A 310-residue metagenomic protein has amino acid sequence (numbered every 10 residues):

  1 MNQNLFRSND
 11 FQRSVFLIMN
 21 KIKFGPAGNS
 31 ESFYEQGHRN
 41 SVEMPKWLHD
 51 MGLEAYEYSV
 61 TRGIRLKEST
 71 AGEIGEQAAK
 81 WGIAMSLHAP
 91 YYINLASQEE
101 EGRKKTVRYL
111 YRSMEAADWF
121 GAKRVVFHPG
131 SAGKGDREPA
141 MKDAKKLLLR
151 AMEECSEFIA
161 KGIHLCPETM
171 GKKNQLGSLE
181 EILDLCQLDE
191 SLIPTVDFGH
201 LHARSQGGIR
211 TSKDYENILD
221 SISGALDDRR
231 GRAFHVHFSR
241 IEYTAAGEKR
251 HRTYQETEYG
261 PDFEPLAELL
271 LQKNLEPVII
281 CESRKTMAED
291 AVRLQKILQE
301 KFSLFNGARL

Functional and structural regions predicted by a protein language model:
L5-M114, G307-L310: N-terminal pre-domain/capping segments
K21-G25, A55-E57, G82-S86, R124-V126 (+4 more regions): Structural preference for beta-strand elements that scaffold enzyme active sites
A27-E31, S59-G63, P90-N94, G130-A132 (+4 more regions): Active-site beta-loop-alpha junctions enriched in small/polar residues
E35-P45, K67-G75, R137-S156, K172-E190 (+2 more regions): Distinct, well-ordered alpha-helical segments
P45-D50, E68-S86, E115-W119, E153-I159 (+3 more regions): Acidic (Asp/Glu)-rich catalytic clusters
L48, H88, T106, A117 (+3 more regions): Conserved, mostly hydrophobic/aromatic
A96-V196: Active-site acidic/histidine proton-transfer and metal-coordination neighborhood in alpha/beta enzyme cores
A151-E248: Acidic/histidine-rich catalytic cores of soluble enzymes
